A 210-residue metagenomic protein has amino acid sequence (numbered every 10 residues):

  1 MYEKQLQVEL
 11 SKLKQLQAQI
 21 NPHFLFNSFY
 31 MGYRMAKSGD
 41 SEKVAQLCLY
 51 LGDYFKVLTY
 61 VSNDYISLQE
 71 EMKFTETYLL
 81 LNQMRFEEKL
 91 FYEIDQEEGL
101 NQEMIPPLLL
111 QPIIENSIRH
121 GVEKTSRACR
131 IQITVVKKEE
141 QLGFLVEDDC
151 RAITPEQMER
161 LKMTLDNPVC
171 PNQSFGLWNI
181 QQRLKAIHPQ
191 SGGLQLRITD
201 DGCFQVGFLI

Functional and structural regions predicted by a protein language model:
M1-R197, C203-L209: Two-component histidine phosphotransfer core
